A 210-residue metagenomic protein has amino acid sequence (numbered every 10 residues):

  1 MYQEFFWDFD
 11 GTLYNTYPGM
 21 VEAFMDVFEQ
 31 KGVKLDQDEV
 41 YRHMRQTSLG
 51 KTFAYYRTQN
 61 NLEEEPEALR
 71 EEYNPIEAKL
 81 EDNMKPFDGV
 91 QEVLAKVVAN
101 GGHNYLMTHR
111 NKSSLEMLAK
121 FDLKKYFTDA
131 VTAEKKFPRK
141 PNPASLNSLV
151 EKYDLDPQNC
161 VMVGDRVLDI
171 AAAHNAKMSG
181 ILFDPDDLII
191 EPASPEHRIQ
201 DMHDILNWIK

Functional and structural regions predicted by a protein language model:
M1-Q3, A95-V98, N111-K210: Asp-based, Mg2+/Mn2+-dependent phosphohydrolase catalytic module
Y2-D88, E92, N100: N-terminal helical cap/lid subdomain that shapes the substrate entry/recognition surface in HAD-like hydrolases
L13, P86, L106-M107, M162-V163 (+1 more regions): Conserved SAM-binding loop
N15-T16, L106, L115, P141: Secondary-structure boundary/capping motif
K34, E63, E67, M84 (+4 more regions): Non-catalytic, surface-exposed connector residues within folded enzymatic/regulatory domains
K34, H103, S179: Residue-level detector of anion-binding/catalytic polar loops
M44, K85-G89, H109-R110, P141 (+1 more regions): Short beta->alpha linker loops
F87, N104, E116: Hydrophobic, well-structured mid-protein blocks that either form specific transmembrane helices
